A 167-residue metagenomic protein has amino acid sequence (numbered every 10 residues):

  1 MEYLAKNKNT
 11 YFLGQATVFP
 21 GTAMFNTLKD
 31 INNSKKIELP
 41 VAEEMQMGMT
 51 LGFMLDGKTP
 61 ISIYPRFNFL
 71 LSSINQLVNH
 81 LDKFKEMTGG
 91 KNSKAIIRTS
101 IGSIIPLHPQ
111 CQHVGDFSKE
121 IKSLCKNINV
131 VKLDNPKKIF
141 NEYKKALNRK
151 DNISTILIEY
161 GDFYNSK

Functional and structural regions predicted by a protein language model:
M1-S166: Thiamine diphosphate
